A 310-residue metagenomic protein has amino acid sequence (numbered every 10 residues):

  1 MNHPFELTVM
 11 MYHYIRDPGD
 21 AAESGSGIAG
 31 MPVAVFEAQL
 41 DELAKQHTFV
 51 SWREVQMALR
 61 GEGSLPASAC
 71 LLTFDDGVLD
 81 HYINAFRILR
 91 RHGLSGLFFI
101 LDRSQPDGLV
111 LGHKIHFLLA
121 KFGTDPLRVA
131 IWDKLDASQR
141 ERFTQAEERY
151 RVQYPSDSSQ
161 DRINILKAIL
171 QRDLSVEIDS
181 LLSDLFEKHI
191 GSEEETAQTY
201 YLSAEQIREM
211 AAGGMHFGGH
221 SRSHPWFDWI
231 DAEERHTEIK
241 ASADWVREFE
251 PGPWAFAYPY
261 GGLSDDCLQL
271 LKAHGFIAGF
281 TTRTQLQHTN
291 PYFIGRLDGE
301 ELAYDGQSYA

Functional and structural regions predicted by a protein language model:
M1-T73, D80-Y82, V110-L118, A212 (+1 more regions): C-terminal active-site subregion of NodB/CE4 polysaccharide deacetylases
M10, L65, V78, R87-F99 (+3 more regions): CE4/NodB-like, metal-dependent polysaccharide N-deacetylase domain that modifies extracellular/periplasmic N-acetylated
M11, G108-G213: Extended, charge-rich helix/loop segments that form flexible, surface "patches" used to engage negatively charged
H13, L101-R103, R222, T284: Histidine-centered beta-alpha loop that forms part of the nucleotide-sugar donor binding/catalytic region in diverse
G77-V78, R103-P106, H224-P225, L263: Solvent-exposed loop/turn segments at secondary-structure junctions within structured extracellular/periplasmic domains
L79-F117: Long, hydrophobic, well-ordered secondary-structure blocks that form the structural core and pocket-lining surfaces
R87, R208, L268-Q269: Alpha-helical segments flanking ligand/cofactor-binding loops in enzyme cores
S203-A232: Histidine/lysine/aspartate-rich catalytic loop segments that bind and position anionic ligands
